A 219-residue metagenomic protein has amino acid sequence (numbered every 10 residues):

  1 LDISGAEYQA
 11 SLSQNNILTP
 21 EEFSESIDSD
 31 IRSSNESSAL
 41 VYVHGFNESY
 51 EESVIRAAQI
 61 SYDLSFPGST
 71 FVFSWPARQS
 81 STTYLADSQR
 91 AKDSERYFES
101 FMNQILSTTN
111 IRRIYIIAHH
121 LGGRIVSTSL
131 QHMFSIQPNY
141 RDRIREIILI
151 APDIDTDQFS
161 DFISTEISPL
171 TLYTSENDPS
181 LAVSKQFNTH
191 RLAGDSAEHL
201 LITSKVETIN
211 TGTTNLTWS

Functional and structural regions predicted by a protein language model:
L1-I17, E21-S34, V54-R113, L130-E146 (+1 more regions): Lipolytic serine-hydrolase domain surface
S38: Alpha/beta-hydrolase fold active-site loops
V41-G45, H119: The conserved beta1-alpha1 loop
H44, S127, I150: Residues lining the SAM
G45-F46, S88: Flexible, glycine/proline-enriched loop segments at strand-loop-helix junctions that form or flank small-ligand binding
E48-S53: Short substrate-entry loop that stabilizes the transition state in hydrolases
F98, A118-V126: Gly/Ala-rich beta-loop-alpha elbow adjacent to hydrolase catalytic centers
